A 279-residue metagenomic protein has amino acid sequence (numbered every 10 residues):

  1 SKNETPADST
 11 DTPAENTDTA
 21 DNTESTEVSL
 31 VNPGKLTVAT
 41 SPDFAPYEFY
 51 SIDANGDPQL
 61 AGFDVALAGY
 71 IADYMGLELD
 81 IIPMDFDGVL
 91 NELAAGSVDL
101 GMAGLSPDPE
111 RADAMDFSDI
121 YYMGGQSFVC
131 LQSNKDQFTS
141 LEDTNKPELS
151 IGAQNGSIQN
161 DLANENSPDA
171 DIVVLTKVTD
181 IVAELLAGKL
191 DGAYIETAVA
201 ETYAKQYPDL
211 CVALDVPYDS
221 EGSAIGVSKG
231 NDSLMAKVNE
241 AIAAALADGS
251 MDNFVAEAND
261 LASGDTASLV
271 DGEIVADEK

Functional and structural regions predicted by a protein language model:
E4-Q59, D136-Q137, E142-S150, L269 (+1 more regions): Immediate post-signal peptide segment of exported/extracytoplasmic ligand-binding proteins
A14, V65-Y74, Q132-N134, E142 (+3 more regions): Extended ligand-binding regions for polar small-molecule ligands
E24-L105: Extracytoplasmic small-molecule ligand-binding "clamshell" domains of the periplasmic binding protein/Venus flytrap
E24-V28, I158-L175, V212-L214, A243-K279: Ligand-binding clefts/hinges and TM-proximal coupling segments of bilobed small-molecule sensing domains
P42, M123-Q132, T197, E201-A243 (+1 more regions): Periplasmic-binding protein-like
F63-V65, D80-E92, D136, V173-A187 (+1 more regions): Short helix-initiation/N-cap motifs at beta->coil->alpha
E78-D143: Acidic, polar ligand-binding/catalytic clefts
D87-G88, L105-A114, D161-E165, L186-A187 (+1 more regions): A ligand-binding cleft/hinge motif common to bilobed small-molecule-binding domains
